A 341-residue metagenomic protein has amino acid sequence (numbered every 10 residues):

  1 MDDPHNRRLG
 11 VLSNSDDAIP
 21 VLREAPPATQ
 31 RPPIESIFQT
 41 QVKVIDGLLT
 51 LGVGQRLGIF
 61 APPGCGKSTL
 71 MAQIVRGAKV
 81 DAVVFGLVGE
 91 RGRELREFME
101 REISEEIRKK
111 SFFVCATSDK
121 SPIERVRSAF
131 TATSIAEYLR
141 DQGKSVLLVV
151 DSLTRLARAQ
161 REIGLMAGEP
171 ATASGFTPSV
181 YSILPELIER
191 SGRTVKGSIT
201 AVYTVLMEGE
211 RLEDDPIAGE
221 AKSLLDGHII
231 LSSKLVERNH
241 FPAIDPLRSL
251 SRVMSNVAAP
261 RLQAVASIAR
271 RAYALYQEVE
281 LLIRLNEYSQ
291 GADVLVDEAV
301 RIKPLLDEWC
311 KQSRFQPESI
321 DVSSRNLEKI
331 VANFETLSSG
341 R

Functional and structural regions predicted by a protein language model:
M1-L48: Peripheral, non-AAA+ core regions of ATP-driven protein-machinery
G47-L49, G54-R341: P-loop NTPase catalytic core
